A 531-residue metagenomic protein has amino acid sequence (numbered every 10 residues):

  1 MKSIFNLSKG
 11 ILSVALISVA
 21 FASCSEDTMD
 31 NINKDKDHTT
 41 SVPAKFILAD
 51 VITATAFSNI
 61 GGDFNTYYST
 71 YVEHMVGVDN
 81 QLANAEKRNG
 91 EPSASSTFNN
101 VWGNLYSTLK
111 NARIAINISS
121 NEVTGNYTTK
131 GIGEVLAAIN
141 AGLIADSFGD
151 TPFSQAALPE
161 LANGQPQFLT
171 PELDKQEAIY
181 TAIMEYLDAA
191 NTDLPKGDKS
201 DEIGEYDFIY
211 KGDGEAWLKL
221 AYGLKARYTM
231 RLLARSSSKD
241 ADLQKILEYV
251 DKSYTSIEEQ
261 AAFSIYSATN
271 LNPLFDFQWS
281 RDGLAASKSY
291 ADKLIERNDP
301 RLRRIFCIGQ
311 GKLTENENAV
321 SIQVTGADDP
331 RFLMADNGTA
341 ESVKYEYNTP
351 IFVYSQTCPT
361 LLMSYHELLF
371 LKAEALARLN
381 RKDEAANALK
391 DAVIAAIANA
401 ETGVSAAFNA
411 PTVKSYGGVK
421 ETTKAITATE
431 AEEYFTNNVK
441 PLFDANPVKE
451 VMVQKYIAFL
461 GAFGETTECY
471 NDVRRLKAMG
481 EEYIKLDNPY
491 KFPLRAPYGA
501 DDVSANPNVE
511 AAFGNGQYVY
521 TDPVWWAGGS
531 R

Functional and structural regions predicted by a protein language model:
M1-A22: Sec-dependent bacterial lipoprotein signal peptides
A22-S25, G214, K288-A291, E296 (+4 more regions): Long, intrinsically disordered, low-complexity segments
C24-M29, Q81-E86, G149-L158, A410-E430: Short, compositionally biased low-complexity segments
C24-Q81, P92, S96, G103-Y106 (+5 more regions): Membrane-proximal, proline-rich intrinsically disordered regions
S41-K45, G77-V404, D444-V448, Q454: Structured, solvent-exposed acidic/aromatic patches
A386-A396, A400-N438: Acidic/aromatic/glycine-rich contiguous surface patches that form carbohydrate-binding/processing clefts and analogous
